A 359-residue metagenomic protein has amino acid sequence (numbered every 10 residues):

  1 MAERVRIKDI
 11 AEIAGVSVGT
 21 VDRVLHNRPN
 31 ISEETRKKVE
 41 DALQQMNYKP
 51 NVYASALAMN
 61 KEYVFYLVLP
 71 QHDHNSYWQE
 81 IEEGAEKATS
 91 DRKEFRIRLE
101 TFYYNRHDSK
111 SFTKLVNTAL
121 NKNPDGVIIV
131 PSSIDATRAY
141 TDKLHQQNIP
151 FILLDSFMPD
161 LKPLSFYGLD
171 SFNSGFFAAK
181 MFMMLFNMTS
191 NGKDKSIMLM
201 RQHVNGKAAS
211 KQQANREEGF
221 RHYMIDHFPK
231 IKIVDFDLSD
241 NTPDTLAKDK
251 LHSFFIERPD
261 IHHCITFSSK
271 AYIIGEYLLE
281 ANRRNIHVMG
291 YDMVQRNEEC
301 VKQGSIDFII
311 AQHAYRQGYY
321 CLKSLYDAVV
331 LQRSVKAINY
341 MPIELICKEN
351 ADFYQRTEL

Functional and structural regions predicted by a protein language model:
M1-M59: N-terminal helix-turn-helix DNA-binding module of bacterial transcription factors
A42, M46, A208, M224 (+1 more regions): Hinge/cleft segment of the Venus flytrap/periplasmic-binding protein
N51-S111: Amphipathic helical "hinge" segments at domain boundaries
Y66, S196-M200: Conserved beta-strand elements of the Class I
P70-Q79, E100-S111, G168-F176, M200-G219 (+4 more regions): Hinge/beta->alpha junction and helix N-cap segments in small-molecule ligand-binding domains
V127-H145, V234-R296: Hydrophobic alpha-helical
A136-N173, V294-K302: Flexible loop/hinge segments that line or gate small-molecule binding clefts
F166-S196, A247-K248, H313-V330: Hydrophobic alpha-helical segments within soluble ligand-binding/sensing domains
